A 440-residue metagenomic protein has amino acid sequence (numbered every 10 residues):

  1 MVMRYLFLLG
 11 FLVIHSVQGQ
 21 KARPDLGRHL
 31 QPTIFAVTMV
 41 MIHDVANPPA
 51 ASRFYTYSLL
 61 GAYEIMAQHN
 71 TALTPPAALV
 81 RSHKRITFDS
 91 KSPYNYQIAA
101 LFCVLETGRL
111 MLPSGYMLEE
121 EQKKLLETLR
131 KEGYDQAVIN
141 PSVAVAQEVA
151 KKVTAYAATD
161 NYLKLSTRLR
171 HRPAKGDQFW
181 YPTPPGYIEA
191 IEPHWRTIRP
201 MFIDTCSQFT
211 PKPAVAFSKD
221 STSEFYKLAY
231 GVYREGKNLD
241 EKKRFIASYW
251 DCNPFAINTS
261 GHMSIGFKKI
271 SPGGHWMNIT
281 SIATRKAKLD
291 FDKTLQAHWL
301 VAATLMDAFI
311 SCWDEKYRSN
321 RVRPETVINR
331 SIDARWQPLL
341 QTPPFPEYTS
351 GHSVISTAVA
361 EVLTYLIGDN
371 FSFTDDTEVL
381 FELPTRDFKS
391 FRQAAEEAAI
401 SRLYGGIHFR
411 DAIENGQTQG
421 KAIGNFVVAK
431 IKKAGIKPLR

Functional and structural regions predicted by a protein language model:
M1-A22: Bacterial Sec-dependent N-terminal signal peptides
Q20-R440: Acidic/polar surface patches and capping/hinge elements
